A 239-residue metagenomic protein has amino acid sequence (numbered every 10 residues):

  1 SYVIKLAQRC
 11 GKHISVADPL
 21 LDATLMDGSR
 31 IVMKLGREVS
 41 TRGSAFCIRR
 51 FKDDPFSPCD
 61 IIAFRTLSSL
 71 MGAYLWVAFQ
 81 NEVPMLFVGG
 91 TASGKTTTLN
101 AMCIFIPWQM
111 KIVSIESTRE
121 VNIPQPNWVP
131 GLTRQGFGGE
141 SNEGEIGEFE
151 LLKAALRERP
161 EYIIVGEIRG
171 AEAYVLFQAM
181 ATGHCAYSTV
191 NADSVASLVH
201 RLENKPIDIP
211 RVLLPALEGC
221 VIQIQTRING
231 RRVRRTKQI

Functional and structural regions predicted by a protein language model:
S1-V83: P-loop NTP-binding catalytic core
A17-P19, D27, R42-S44, Q125-N127 (+2 more regions): A generic structural signal for well-ordered coil/turn residues at beta-strand boundaries that shape enzyme active-site
L21, I31, F46, V113 (+2 more regions): A broad, low-specificity signal marking well-ordered, structured residues that form hydrophobic/aromatic
V39-S40, V121-N122, I228-G230: Short glycine/serine/proline-enriched coil/turn segments at secondary-structure junctions
G72-V88, L99-V212, A216-T226: Switch/coupling sub-region of P-loop NTPases
A92: Walker A (P-loop) phosphate-binding loop of P-loop NTPases
K95: Conserved lysine of the Walker
I222-I239: Conserved NTP phosphate-binding and transfer environment spanning the P-loop NTPase/kinase superfamily
